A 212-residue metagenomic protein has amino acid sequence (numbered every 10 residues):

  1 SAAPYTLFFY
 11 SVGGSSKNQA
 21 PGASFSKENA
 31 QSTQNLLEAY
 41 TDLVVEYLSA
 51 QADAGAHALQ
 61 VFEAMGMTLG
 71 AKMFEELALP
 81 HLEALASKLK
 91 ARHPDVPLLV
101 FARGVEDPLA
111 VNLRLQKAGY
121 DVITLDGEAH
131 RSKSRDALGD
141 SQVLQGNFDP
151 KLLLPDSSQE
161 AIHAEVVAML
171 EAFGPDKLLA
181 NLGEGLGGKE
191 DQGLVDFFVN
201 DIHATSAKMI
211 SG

Functional and structural regions predicted by a protein language model:
S1-G212: Active-site loop segments of alpha/beta catalytic cores
